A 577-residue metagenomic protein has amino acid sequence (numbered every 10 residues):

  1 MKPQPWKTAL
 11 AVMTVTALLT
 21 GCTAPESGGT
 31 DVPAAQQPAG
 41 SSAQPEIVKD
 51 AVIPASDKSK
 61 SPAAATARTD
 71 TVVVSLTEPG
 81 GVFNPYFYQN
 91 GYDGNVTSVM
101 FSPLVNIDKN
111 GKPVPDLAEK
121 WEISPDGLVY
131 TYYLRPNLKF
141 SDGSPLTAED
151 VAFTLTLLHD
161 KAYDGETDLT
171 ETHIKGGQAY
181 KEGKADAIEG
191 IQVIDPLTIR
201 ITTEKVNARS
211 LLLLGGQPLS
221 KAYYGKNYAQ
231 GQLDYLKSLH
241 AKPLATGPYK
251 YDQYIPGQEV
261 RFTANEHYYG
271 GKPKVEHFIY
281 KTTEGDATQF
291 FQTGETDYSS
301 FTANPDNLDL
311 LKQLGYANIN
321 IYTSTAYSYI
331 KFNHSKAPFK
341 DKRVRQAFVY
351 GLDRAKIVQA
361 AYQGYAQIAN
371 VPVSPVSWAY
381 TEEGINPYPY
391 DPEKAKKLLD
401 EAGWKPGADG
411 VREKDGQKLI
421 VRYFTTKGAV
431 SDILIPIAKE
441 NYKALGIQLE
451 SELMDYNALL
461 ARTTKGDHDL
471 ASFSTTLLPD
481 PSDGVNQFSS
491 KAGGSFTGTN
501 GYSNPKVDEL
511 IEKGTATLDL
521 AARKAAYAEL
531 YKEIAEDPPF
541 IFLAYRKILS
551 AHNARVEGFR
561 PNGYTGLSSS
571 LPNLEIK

Functional and structural regions predicted by a protein language model:
S75-P125, L244, Y564: N-terminal lobe/hinge region of extracytoplasmic solute-binding protein
D108, T263-E266, Y322-A347, G351 (+4 more regions): A bilobed periplasmic-binding-protein/Venus flytrap-type ligand-binding module shared by bacterial periplasmic
E119-G165, R200, P338: Aromatic- and charge-enriched surface segment that lines or borders ligand/interaction sites
E171-N227: Surface-exposed binding/hinge segments that line and control ligand-binding clefts or catalytic entry sites
N207, G215-P273, H277, E393 (+1 more regions): Gly/Pro-rich hinge or "lid" segments in bacterial periplasmic/extracellular proteins
K237-H240, A264-L310, K439, Q448-E450 (+1 more regions): Ligand-site clamp/hinge motif
G351-T381, V430-K439, L460-K577: Detector for C-terminal structural segments
I368-A408, K427-I433: Structural transition elements
